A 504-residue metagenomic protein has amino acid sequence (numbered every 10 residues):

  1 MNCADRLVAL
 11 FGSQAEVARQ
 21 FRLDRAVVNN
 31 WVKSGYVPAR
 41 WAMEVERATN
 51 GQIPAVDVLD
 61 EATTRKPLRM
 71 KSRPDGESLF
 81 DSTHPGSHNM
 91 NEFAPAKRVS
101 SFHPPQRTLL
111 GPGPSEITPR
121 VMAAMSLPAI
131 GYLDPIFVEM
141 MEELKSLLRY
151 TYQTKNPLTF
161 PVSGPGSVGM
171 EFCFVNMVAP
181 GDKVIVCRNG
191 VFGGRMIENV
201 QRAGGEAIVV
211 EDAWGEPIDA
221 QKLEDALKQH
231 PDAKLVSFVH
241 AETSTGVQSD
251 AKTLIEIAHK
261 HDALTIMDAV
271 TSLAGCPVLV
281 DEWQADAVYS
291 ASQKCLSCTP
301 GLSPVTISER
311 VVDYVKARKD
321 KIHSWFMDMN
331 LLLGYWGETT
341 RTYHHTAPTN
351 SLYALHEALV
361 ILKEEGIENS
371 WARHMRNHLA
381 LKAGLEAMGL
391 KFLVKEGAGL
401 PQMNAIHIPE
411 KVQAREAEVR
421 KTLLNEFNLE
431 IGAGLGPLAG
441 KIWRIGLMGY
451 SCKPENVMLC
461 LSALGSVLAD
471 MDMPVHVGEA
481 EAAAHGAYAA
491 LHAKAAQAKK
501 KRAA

Functional and structural regions predicted by a protein language model:
R19, A26, N30, R40 (+2 more regions): Short, charged recognition helix plus adjacent turn of helix-turn-helix-like nucleic-acid-binding domains
Q106-V162, S167: A glycine-/small-polar-enriched, mobile loop at the entrance of the PLP active site in fold-type I
E116-I117, Q293-A387: Active-site C-terminal subdomain of aminotransferase-like
P157-I185, N189, G193-I197: Conserved beta-loop-alpha segment that forms the PLP phosphate-binding cup at the N-terminus of a helix
P217-A274, A287, C295: Active-site phosphate-binding strand-loop segment of PLP-dependent enzymes
D281-Q293: Conserved active-site segment immediately N-terminal to the catalytic lysine that forms the internal aldimine
K391-E426: Conserved PLP-binding catalytic core of the aspartate aminotransferase-like
P437, K441-A504: PLP-dependent enzyme catalytic core of the Aspartate aminotransferase-like
